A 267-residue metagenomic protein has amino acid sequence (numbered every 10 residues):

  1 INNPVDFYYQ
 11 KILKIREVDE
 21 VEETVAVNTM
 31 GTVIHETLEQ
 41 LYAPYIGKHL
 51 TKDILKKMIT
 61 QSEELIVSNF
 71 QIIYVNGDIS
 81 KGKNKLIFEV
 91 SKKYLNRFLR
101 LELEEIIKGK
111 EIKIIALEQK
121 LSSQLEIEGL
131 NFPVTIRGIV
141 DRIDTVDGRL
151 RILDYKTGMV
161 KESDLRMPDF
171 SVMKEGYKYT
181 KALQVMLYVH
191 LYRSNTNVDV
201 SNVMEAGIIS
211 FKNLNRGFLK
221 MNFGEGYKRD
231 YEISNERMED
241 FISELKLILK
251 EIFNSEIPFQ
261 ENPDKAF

Functional and structural regions predicted by a protein language model:
I1-F267: RecB-family 4Fe-4S metal-dependent nuclease core
